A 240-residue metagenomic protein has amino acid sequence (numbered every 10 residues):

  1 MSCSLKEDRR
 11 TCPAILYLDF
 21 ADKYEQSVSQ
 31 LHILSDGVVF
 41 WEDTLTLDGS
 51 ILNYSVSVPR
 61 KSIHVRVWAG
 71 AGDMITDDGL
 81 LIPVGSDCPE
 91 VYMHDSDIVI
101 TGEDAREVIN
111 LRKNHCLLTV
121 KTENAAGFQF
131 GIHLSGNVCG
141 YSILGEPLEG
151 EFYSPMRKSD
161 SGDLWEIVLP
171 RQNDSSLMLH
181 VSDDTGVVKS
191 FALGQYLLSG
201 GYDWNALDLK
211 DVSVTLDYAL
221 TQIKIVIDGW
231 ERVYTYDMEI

Functional and structural regions predicted by a protein language model:
M1-K23: Bacterial Sec-dependent N-terminal signal peptides
R10-L16, S57, I63, C116-L118: Short structural boundary motif marking the start of a folded domain
Y17-H32, K121-Q129: Structural motif
V28-D78, F130-G201, Y236-I240: Tryptophan-paired
A71-R106, D184-L220: Structured interaction patches on ligand/partner-binding surfaces of diverse proteins
E107-H115: Conserved "repeat-terminator" motif of extracellular CCP/Sushi domains
N114-K121, A126, S135-G140: N-terminal export/targeting and maturation segments
I225-I240: Short, low-complexity, Pro/Ser/Thr/Gly-rich segments in the mature regions of secreted, periplasmic
